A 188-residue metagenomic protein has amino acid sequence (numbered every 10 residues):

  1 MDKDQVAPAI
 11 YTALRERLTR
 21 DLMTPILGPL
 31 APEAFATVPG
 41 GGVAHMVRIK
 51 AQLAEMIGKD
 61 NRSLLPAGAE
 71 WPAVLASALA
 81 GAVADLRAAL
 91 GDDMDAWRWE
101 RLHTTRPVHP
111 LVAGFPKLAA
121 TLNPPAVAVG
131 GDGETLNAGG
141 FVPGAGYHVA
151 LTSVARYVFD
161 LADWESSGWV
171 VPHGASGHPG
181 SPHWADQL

Functional and structural regions predicted by a protein language model:
M1-L188: C-terminal/peripheral segments of proteins
